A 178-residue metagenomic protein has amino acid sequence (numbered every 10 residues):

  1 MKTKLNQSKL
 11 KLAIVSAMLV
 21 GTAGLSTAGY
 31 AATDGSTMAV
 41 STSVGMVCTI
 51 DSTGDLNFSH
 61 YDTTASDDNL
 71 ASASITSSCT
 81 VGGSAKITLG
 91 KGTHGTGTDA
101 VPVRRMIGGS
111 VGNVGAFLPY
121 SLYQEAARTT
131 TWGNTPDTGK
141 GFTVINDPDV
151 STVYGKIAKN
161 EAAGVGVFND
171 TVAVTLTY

Functional and structural regions predicted by a protein language model:
K2-V15: Bacterial N-terminal signal peptides that target proteins for export
S8, R105-M106, T129: Positively charged, low-complexity intrinsically disordered regions
A13-G24: Bacterial N-terminal signal peptides
S26-A28: N-terminal signal peptide c-region/cleavage motif recognized by signal peptidases
Y30-G112, T138-Y178: N-terminal small/polar-rich segments of proteins
G90-G92, S121-E125: Predominantly extracellular/luminal cell-surface or secreted proteins
G115-Y120: Extracellular/luminal ectodomains and secreted, surface-exposed scaffolds of diverse proteins
T130-D137: Solvent-exposed adhesion/ligand-recognition segments of exported proteins
